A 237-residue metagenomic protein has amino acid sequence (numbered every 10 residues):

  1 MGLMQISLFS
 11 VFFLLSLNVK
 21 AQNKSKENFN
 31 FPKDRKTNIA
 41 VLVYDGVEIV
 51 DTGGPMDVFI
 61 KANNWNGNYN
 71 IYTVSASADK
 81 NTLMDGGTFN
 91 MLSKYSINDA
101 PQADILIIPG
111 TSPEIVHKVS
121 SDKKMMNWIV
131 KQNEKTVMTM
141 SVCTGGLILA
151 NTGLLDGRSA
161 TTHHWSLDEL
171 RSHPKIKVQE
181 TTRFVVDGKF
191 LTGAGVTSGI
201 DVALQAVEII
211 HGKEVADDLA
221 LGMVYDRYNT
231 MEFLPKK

Functional and structural regions predicted by a protein language model:
M1-K24: Bacterial Sec-dependent N-terminal signal peptides
A21-T139, L147-N151, D168, V178-E180 (+1 more regions): Extended, subdomain-level signal for the structured scaffold at the beginning of enzyme domains
V43, T162, A194: Small/polar loops that bind or transfer phosphate-bearing groups
T139-M140, A160: A short beta-strand/loop micro-motif in the catalytic core of glycosyltransferases that engages the nucleotide-sugar
L155-T182: A conserved active-site-flanking secondary-structure segment within enzyme catalytic domains
Q179-A194, V224-Y225: Conserved Rossmann-fold dehydrogenase catalytic segment
G195-G199: Short acidic alpha-helix initiation/capping motifs at coil-to-helix transition points, especially at protein N-termini
